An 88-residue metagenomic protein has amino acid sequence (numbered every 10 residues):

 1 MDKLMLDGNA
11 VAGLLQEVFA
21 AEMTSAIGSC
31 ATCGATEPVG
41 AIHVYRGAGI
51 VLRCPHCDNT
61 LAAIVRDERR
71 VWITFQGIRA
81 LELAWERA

Functional and structural regions predicted by a protein language model:
M1-A26: A broadly conserved sequence feature marking short terminus-proximal activation segments in nucleic acid-centric
A12-L14, R70, R87-A88: Basic nucleic-acid-binding interfaces
C30-C33, C54-C57: Short cysteine-rich clusters marking metal-coordination/redox-active sites
V39-G40, A63: Short, non-ligating residues that shape and space the ligands of small metal-coordination modules and catalytic
I42-V51: Short linker/helix segments within small regulatory modules
D58-W72, L83-A84: Short metal-binding segments enriched for Cys and/or His
I78-A88: Short, charged, intrinsically disordered terminal tails
